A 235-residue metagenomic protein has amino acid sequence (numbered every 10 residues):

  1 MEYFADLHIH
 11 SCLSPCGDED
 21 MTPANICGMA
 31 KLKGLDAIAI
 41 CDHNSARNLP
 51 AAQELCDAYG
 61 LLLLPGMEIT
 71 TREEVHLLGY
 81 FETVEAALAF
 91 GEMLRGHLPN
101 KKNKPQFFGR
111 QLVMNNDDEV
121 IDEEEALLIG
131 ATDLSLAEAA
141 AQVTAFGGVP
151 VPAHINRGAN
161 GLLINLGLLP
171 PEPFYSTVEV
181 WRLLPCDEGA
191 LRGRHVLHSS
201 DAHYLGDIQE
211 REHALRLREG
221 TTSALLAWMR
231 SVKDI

Functional and structural regions predicted by a protein language model:
M1-L7, P15-M29, K33-L35, A46-E92 (+3 more regions): Charged catalytic cores and adjacent phosphate/nucleic-acid-binding surfaces used for phosphate/nucleic-acid chemistry
I38: Conserved acidic
E82-E124, L168: Active-site gating loops and adjacent loop-to-helix segments of metal-dependent hydrolytic enzymes
R110-F146: Alpha-helix-centered segments that form part of catalytic cores
